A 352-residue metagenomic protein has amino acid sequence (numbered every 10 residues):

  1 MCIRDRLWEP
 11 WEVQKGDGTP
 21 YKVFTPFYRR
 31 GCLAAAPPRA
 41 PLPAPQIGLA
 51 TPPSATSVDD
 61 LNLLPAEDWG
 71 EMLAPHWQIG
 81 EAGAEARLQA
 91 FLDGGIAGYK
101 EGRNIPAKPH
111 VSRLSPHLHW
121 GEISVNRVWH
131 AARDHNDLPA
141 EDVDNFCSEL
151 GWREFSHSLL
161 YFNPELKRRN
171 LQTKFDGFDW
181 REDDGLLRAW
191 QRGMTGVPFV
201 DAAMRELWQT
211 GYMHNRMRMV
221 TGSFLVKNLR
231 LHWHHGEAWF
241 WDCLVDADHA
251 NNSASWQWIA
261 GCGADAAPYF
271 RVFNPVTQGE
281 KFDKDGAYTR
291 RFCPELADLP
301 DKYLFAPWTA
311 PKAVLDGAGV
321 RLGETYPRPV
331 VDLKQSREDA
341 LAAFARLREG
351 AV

Functional and structural regions predicted by a protein language model:
M1-D5: Conserved small/polar residues in nucleotide/adenosyl-binding loops
R6-D17: Glycine-rich, charge-decorated loop segments at or immediately adjacent to ligand/cofactor-binding or catalytic sites
R6-L7, R29, V226: Short, solvent-exposed loop/turn segments at secondary-structure junctions
G18-K174, F282-D283, A287-V352: Glycine/tryptophan-enriched, flexible segments
P109-D301: Active-site-proximal binding-pocket segments
